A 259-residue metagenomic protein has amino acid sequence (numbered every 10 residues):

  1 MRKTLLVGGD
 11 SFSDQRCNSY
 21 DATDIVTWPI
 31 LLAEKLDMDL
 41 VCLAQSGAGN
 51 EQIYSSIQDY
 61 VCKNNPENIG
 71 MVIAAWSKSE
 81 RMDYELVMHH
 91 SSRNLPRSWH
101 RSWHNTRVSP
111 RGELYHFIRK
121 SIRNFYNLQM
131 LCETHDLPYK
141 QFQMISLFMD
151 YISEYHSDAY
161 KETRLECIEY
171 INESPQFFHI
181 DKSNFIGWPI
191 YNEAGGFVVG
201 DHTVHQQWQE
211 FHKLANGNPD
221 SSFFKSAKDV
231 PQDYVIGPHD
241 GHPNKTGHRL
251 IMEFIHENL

Functional and structural regions predicted by a protein language model:
M1-Q58, K63: Serine-esterase "nucleophile elbow" of acetyl-processing enzymes
Q58-K245, R249-L259: Alpha-helical cap/lid subdomain in secreted, periplasmic, or secretory-pathway luminal O-acyl-processing enzymes
